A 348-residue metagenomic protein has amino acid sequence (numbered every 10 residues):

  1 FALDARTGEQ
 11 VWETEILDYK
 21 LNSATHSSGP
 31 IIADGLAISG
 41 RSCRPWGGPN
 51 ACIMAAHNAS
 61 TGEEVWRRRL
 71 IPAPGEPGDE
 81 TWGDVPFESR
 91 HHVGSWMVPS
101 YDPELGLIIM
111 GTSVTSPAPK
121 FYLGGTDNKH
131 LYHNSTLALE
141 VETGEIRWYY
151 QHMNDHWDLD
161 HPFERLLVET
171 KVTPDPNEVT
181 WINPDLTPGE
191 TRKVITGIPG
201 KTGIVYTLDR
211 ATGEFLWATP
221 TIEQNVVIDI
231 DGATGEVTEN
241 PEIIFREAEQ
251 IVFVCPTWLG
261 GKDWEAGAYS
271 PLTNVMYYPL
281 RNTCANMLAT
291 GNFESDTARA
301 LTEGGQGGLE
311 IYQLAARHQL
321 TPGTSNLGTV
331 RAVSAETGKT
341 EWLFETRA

Functional and structural regions predicted by a protein language model:
F1-M54, S60, E64-S89, G94-W96: Asp-box/WD-like beta-propeller blade repeats and closely related beta-sheet repeat scaffolds
A2-G8, A51-E64, G124-G144, V205-G213 (+2 more regions): Beta-propeller blade signature
D4-A5, E15, S23-A24, S42 (+10 more regions): Short, solvent-exposed loop/turn and secondary-structure capping segments
E9-D18, E63-I71, E76-S89, D127 (+4 more regions): Aromatic (tryptophan-biased) beta-strands that constitute blades/sheets of beta-rich domains
T25-G48, I53-M54, E88-G124, H130-S135 (+5 more regions): Repeat-blade elements of multi-bladed beta-propeller folds
R44, S113-S116, T143, M153-N154 (+8 more regions): Short, glycine-/Ser/Thr-/acidic-enriched flexible segments
E140-T143, H152-V172, E242-A248: ATP-dependent carbohydrate kinase catalytic cores
P162, I204, D263-Q306, Y312 (+1 more regions): Glycine-rich, aromatic-lined ligand/substrate-binding cores of catalytic and carbohydrate-binding domains
